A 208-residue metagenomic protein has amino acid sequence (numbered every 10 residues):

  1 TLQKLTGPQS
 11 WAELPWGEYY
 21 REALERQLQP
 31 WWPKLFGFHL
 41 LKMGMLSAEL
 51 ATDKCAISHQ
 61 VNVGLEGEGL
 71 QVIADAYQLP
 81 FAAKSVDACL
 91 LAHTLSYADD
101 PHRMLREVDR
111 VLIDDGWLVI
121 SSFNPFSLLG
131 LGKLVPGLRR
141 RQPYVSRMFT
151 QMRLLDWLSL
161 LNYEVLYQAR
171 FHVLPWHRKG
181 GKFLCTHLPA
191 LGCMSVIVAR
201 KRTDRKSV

Functional and structural regions predicted by a protein language model:
T1-P33: Class I SAM-dependent methyltransferase Rossmann-like catalytic core, especially the SAM/SAH-binding loop
R26, P30-L79: Class I SAM-dependent methyltransferase SAM/SAH-binding core
C89-L90: Hydrophobic beta-strand segment of the Class I
H102-W117: A short glycine-rich, Lys/Arg-flanked "PGG" loop and its adjoining helix->strand segment in the class I
W117-V145: Conserved class I S-adenosyl-L-methionine
V135, V145-Q168: Short alpha-helix
E164-G192: Conserved catalytic loop of SAM-dependent methyltransferase domains
V208: Conserved small/polar residues in nucleotide/adenosyl-binding loops
